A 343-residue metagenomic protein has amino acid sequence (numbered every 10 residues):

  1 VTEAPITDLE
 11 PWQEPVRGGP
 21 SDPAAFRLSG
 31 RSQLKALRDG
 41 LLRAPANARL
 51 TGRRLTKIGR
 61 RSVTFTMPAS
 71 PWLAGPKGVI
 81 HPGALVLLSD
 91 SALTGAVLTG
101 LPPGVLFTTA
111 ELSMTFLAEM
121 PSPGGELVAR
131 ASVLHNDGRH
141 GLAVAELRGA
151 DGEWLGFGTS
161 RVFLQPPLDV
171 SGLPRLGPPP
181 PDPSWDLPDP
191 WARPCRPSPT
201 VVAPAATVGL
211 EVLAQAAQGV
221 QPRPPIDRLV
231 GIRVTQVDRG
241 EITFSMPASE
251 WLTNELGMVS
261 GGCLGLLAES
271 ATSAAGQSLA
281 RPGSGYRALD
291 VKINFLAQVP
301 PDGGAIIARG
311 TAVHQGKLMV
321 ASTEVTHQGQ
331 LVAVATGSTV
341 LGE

Functional and structural regions predicted by a protein language model:
V1-E343: Terminal targeting signals and extreme-terminal segments of soluble enzymes
